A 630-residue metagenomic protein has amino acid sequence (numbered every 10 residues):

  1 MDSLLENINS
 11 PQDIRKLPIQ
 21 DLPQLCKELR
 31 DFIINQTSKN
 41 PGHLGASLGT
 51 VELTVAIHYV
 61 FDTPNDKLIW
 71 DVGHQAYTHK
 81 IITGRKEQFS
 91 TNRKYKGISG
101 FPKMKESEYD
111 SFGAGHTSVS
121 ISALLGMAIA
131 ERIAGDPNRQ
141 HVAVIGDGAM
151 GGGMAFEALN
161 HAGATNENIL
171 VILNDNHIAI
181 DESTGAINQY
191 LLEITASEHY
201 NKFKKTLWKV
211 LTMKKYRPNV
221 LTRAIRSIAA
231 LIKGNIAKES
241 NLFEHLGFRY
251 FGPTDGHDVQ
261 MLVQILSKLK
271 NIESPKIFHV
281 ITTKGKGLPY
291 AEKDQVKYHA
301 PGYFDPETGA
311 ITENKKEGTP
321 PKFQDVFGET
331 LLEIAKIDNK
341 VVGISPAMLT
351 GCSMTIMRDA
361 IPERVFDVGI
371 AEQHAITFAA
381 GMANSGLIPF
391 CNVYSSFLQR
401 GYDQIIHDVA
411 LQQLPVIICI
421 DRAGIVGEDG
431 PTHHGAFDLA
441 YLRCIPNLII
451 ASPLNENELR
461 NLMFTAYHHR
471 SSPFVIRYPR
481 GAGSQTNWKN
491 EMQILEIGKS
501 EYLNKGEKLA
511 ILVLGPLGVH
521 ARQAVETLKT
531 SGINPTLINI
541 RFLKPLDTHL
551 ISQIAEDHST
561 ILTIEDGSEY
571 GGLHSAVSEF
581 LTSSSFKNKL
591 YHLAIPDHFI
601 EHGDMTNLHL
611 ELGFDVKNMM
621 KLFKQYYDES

Functional and structural regions predicted by a protein language model:
M1-T83, L242-V263, K276-T282: N-terminal amphipathic, basic-rich helices that act as targeting or association modules
H43-T165, F323, V341, P346 (+1 more regions): Cofactor-binding active-site loop characterized by glycine-rich and histidine/acidic residues
K67, T283-L398, Q404-L414, E496-K499 (+3 more regions): Non-catalytic terminal/interface segments that mediate subunit docking, oligomerization, and allosteric communication
H177-F327: Long, well-ordered, tryptophan-enriched scaffold segments
L221-Y290, P415-I420, L439-K489, V616-S630: Structural signature of the thiamine diphosphate
A237, Q264-S267, H299-A300, K322-I337 (+4 more regions): Glycine-/acidic-rich phosphate or pyrophosphate-binding loops and their flanking alpha/beta elements
P306, A310-K315, G427-D429, I449 (+2 more regions): Peripheral docking tails and interdomain loops at the edges of cofactor- or intermediate-handling domains
D367-V368, E372, R522-A555: Generic long, charged, amphipathic alpha-helical segments
